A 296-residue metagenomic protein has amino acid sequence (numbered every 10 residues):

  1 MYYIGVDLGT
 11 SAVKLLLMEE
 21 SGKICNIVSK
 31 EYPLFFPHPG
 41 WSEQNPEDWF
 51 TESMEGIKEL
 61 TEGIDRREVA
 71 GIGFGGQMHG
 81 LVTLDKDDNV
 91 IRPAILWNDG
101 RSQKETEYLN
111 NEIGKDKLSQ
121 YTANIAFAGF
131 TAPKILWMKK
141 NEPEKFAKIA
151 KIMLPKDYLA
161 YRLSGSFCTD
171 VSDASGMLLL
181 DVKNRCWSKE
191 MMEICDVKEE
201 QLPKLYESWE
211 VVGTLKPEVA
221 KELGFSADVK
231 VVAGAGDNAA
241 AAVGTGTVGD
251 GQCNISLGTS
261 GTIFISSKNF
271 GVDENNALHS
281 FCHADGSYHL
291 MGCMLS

Functional and structural regions predicted by a protein language model:
M1-R92, Q120, K148, A220-K221 (+1 more regions): N-terminal glycine/serine-rich phosphate-binding loop of ATP-dependent small-molecule kinases, especially carbohydrate
Y2, T10, L118-G236: Gly/Ser/Thr-rich active-site cleft segment
N26-S29, K104, S208-E222, K268-H279: Acidic-glycine-rich active-site phosphate/pyrophosphate-binding loop
W41, W49-F50, W97, W137 (+1 more regions): Signature tryptophan residues that serve as conserved aromatic anchors
F50-M54, K58, Q103, E107 (+1 more regions): Generic alpha-helical structural signal
G63, N111-K117: Conserved FAD-binding subdomain of flavin-dependent enzymes
L81-Y108, K148-I149, M153-S188, V229-S296: Glycine-rich phosphate-binding loop of actin/hexokinase-like ATP-binding domains
